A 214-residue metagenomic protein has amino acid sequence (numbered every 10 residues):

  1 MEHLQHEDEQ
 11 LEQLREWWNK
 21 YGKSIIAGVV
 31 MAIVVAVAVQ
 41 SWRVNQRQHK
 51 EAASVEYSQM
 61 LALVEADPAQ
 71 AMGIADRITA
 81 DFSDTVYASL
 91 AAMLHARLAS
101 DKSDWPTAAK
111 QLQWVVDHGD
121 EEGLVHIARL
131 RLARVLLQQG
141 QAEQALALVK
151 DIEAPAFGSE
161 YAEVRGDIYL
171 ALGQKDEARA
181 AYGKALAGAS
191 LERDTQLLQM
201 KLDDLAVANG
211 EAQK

Functional and structural regions predicted by a protein language model:
M1-M31: N-terminal positive-inside, membrane-proximal cytosolic segments immediately preceding the first
L4, L11, R15-E16, V37-V55: Aromatic-capped interface at the extracytoplasmic side of an N-terminal signal-anchor transmembrane helix
E7, Q46, A53-E56, V64 (+3 more regions): Amphipathic alpha-helical coiled-coil segments and their boundaries
D8, K50-S54, S58, A69-M72 (+2 more regions): Amphipathic alpha-helical repeat elements characteristic of tetratricopeptide repeat
W17-A27, D81-D84, H118, P155: Membrane-interface junctions
I33-V44, A69-A80, T107-V115, G140-V149: Repeat-mediated protein-protein interaction surfaces in helical alpha-solenoids
V55-L90: Short extracytoplasmic
A92, R97-K214: Soluble extracytoplasmic domains of inner/organellar membrane proteins
